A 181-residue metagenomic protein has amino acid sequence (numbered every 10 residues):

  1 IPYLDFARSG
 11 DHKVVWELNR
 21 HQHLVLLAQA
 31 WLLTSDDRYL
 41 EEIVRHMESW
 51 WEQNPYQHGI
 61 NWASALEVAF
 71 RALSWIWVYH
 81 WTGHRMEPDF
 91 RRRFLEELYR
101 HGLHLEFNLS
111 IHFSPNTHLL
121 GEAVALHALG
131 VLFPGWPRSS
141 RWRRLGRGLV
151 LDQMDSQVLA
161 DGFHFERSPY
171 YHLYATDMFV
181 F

Functional and structural regions predicted by a protein language model:
L4, S9-F181: Aromatic-lined, polymer-binding surfaces characteristic of secreted/periplasmic polysaccharide-degrading enzymes
